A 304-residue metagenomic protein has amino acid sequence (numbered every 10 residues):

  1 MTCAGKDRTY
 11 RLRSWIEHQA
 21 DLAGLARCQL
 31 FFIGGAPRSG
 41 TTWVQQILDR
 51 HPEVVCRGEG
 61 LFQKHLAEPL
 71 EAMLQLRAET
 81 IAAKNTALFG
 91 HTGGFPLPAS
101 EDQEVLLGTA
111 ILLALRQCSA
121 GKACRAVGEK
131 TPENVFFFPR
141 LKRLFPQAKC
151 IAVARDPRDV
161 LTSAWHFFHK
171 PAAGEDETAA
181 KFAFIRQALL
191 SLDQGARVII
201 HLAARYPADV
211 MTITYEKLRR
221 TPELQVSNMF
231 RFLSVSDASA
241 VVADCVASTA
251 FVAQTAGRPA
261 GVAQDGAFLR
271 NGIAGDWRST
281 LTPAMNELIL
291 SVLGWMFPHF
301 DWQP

Functional and structural regions predicted by a protein language model:
M1-C28, F297: Membrane-proximal basic amphipathic "stem/tether" segments
G24-L48: Walker A (P-loop) phosphate-binding motif
Q46, G58-G60, A152-R155: Glycine-rich, histidine-containing beta strand-loop boundary motifs that form or position
R50, V55-V135, L144, K170-A179 (+3 more regions): PAPS-dependent sulfation machinery
L66-A67, D244-V252: Post-kinase regulatory C-tail/linker adjacent to protein kinase catalytic domains
C118-A240, F251-F268, G294: PAPS-dependent sulfotransferase catalytic domain
I273, S279-P304: C-terminal accessory extensions appended to soluble enzyme cores
